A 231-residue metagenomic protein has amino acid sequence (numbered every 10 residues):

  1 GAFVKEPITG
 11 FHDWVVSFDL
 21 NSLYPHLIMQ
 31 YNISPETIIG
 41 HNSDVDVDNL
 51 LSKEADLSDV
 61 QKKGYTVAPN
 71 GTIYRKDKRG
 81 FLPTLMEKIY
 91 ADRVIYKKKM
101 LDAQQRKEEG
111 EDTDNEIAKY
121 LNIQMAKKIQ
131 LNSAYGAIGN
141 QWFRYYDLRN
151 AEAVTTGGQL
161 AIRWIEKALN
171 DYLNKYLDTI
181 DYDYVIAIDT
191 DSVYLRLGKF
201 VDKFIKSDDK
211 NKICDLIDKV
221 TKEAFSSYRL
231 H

Functional and structural regions predicted by a protein language model:
G1-H231: Conserved acidic
